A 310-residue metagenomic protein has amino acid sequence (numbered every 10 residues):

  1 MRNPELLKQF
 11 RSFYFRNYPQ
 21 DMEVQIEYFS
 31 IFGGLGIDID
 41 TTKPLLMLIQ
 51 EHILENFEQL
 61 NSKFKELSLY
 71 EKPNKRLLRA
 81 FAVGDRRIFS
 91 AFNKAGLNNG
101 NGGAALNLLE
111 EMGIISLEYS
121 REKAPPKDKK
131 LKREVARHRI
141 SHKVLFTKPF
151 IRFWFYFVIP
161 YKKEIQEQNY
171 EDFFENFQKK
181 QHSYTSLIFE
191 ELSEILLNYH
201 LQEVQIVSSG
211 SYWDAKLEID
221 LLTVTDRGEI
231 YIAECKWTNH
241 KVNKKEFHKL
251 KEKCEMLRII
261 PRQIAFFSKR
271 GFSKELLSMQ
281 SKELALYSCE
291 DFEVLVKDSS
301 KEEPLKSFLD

Functional and structural regions predicted by a protein language model:
M1, L197, I219-T223, R227-N243 (+2 more regions): Conserved catalytic cores of phosphodiester-cleaving nucleases, focusing on short active-site segments
M1-S62: Amphipathic alpha-helical "lid/sensor" segments that cap RecA-like P-loop NTPase cores
L54-D214: Accessory nucleic acid-recognition modules appended to NTPase machines
A104-L108, K249, M279, L295: Alpha-helical scaffold elements adjacent to nucleotide-binding pockets in ATP/GTP-utilizing enzyme cores
I151, N239, G271-F272: Conserved nucleotide-binding/hydrolysis micro-motifs of P-loop NTPases
Y156-V158, E234, L276-S278: Short conserved micro-motifs at the rims of enzyme active sites and ligand-binding pockets
K244-I264, L276: Short, charged, amphipathic alpha-helix that recurs within catalytic cores of restriction-modification and other
A265-D310: Domain-level recognition of nuclease-like catalytic cores that cleave nucleotide substrates
